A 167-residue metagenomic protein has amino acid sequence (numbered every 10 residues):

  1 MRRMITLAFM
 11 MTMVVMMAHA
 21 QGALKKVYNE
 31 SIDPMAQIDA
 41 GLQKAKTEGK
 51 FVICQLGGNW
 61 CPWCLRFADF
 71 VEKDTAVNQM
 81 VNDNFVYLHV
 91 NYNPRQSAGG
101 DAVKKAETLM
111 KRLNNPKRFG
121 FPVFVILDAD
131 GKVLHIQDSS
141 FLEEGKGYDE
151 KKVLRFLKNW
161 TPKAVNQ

Functional and structural regions predicted by a protein language model:
M1-M4: Positively charged n-region of N-terminal signal peptides that target proteins for export
L7-V15: Bacterial N-terminal signal peptides
A18-G22: Boundary at the C-terminal end of the N-terminal hydrophobic targeting segment
P34-V52, V81: A short beta-strand-turn-helix
E48-P62, Y87: Short active-site neighborhood of thiol/selenol oxidoreductases, capturing the structured segment around
L65-N82: Typically the conserved alpha-helix immediately C-terminal to a functionally engaged Cys/Sec in thioredoxin-like
N78-K104: Thiol-based oxidoreductase modules, predominantly thioredoxin-like and allied folds used for disulfide exchange
R112-V165: Non-catalytic, surface beta->alpha helical segment in thiol-disulfide oxidoreductase systems
